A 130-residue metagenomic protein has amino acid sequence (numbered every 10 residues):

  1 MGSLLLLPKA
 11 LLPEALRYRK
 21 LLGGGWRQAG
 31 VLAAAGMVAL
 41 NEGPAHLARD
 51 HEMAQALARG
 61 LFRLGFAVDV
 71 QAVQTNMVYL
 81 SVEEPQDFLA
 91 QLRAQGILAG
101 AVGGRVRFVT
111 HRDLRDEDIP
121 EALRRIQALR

Functional and structural regions predicted by a protein language model:
M1-M77, V82: Active-site C-terminal subdomain of aminotransferase-like
L4-P8, K20-L21, R93-L98, R124-R125: Short, solvent-exposed amphipathic alpha-helical segments in soluble enzyme and RNA/protein-processing domains
A10, P85, D113: Short, glycine-/Ser/Thr-/acidic-enriched flexible segments
V31-L32, D50, A99, F108-T110: Long, contiguous hydrophobic alpha-helical segments, chiefly transmembrane helices and signal peptides
G60-F66, A90-I97: Short amphipathic beta-strand starts and helix->beta connectors
A72, G100-G103: Beta-strand->loop->alpha-helix junctions that form or flank phosphate-binding loops in nucleotide-handling enzymes
L80-P85, E117: Short glycine/threonine-rich loop-to-helix capping motif typified by GTGT followed within a few residues by an Asp-Pro
Q91, Q95, V102-R130: PLP-dependent enzyme catalytic core of the Aspartate aminotransferase-like
